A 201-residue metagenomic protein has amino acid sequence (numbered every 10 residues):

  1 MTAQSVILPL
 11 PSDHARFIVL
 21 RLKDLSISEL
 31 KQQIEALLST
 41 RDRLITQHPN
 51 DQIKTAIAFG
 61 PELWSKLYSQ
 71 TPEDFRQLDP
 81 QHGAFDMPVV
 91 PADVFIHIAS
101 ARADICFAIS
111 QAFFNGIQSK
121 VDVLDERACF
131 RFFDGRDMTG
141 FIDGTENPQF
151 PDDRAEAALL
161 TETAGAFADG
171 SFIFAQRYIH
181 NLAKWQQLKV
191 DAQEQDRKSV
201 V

Functional and structural regions predicted by a protein language model:
M1-V201: Long, histidine/aromatic-enriched segments associated with O2/redox biology
